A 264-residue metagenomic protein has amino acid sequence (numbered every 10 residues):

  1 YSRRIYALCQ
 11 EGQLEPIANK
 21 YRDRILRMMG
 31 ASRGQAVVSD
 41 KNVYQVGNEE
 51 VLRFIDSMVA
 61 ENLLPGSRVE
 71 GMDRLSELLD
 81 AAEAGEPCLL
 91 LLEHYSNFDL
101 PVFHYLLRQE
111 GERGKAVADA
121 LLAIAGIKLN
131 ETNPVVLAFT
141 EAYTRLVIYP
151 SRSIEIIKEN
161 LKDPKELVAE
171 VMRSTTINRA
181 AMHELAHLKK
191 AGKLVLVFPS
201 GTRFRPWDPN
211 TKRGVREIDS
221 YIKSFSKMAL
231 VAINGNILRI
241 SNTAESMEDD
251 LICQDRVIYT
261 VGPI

Functional and structural regions predicted by a protein language model:
Y1-L89, H94-G111, D119, L129-P134 (+2 more regions): Membrane-anchoring hydrophobic helices of lipid-metabolizing enzymes
G71-D73, L92-S96, A125-N130, G201 (+2 more regions): Short, flexible loop/turn elements at secondary-structure junctions
G71-R74, N178-M182, R213-V215: Amphipathic coiled-coil/heptad-repeat helices and related helical stalk/stem segments that mediate oligomerization
I124, K128-I148, S153-P164: Conserved nucleotide-cofactor-binding alpha/beta core module
L137-A138, K190-I264: A cross-family acyltransferase "interaction/gating" segment
L161-I177: Surface-exposed cleft-lining segments at the edges of enzyme active sites
R173-H187: A Trp-anchored, charged/polar loop motif used as the substrate-binding/catalytic surface of acyl/ester-handling
